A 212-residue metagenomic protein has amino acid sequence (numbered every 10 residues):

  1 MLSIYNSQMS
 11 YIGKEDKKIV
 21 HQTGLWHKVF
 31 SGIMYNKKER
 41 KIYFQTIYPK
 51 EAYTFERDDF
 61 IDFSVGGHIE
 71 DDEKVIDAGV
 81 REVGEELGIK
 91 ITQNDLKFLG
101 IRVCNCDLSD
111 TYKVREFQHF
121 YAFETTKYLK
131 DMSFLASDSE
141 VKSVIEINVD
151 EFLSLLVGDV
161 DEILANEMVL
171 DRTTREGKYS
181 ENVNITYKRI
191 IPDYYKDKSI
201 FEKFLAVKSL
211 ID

Functional and structural regions predicted by a protein language model:
M1-E39: Acidic, metal-coordinating catalytic segment for phosphate/diphosphate chemistry, firing primarily on the Nudix
Q8, N36-R40, Y48, E124-L129 (+1 more regions): Short loop segments at secondary-structure junctions
I19-F30, R40-R81, E85: Conserved Nudix-box catalytic region and its N-terminal flanking loop in Nudix hydrolases and closely related
G32, V65, F98, H119-Y121: A structural signal for short, well-ordered beta-strand segments
K90-G100: A short coil-to-beta-strand element that immediately follows conserved catalytic motifs
G100-N105, D110-T125, L129-D212: Nudix hydrolase/Nudix homology domain
